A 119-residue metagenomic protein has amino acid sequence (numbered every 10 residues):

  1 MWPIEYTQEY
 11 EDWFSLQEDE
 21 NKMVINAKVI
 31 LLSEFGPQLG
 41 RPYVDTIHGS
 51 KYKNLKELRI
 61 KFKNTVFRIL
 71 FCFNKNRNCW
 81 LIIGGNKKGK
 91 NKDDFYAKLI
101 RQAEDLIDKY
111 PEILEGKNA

Functional and structural regions predicted by a protein language model:
M1-V66, K75-N78, N86-A119: Basic, Lys/Arg-enriched alpha-helical interface segments
I82: Conserved catalytic cores of phosphodiester-cleaving nucleases, focusing on short active-site segments
